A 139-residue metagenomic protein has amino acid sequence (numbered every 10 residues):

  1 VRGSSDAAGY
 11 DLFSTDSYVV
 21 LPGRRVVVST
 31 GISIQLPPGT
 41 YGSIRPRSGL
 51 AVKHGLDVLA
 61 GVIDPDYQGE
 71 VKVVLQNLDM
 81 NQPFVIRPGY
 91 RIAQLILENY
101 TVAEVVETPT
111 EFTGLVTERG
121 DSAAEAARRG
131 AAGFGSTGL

Functional and structural regions predicted by a protein language model:
V1-L139: DUTPase catalytic domain/fold
